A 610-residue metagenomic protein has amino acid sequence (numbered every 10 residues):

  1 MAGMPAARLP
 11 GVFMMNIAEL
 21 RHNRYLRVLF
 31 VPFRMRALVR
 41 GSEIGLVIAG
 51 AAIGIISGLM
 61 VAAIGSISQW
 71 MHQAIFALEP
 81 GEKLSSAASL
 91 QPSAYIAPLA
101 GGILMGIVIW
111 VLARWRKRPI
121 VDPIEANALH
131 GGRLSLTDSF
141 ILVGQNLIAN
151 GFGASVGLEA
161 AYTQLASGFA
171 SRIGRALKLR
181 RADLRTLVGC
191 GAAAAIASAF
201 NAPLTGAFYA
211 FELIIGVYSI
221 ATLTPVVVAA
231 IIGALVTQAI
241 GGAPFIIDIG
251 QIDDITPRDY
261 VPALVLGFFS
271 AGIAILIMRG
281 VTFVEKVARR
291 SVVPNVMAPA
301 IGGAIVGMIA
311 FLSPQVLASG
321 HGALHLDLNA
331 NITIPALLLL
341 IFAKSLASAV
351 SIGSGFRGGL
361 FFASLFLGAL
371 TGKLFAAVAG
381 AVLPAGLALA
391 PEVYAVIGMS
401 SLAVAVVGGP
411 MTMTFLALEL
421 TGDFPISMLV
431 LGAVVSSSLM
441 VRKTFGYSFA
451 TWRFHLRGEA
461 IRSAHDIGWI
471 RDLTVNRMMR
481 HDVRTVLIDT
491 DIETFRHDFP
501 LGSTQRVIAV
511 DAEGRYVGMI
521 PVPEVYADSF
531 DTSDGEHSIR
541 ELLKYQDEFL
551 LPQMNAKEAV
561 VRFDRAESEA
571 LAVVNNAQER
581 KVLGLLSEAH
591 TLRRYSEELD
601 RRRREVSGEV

Functional and structural regions predicted by a protein language model:
A2-D472, N476, H481-D482, V486-D498 (+3 more regions): Alpha-helical transmembrane segments and immediately membrane-proximal extracytoplasmic
F208, F415, V517-V525, L583-T591: Short hydrophobic beta-strand motif reused across regulatory alpha/beta modules
G358, G408, S436, M478 (+5 more regions): Hydrophobic, well-ordered secondary-structure elements that form the walls of internal hydrophobic environments
E419-D423, A577, A589: A short, acidic, flexible beta-alpha connecting loop/helix-capping segment that sits on the rim of active
A460, R471-V483, T490, P521-E524 (+2 more regions): Bateman (tandem CBS) regulatory domains
V486-T504, V510-D511, A527-S529, E536 (+2 more regions): The conserved cystathionine-beta-synthase
R604: Conserved structured catalytic cores and adjacent interaction surfaces of nucleotide-binding/hydrolyzing enzymes
